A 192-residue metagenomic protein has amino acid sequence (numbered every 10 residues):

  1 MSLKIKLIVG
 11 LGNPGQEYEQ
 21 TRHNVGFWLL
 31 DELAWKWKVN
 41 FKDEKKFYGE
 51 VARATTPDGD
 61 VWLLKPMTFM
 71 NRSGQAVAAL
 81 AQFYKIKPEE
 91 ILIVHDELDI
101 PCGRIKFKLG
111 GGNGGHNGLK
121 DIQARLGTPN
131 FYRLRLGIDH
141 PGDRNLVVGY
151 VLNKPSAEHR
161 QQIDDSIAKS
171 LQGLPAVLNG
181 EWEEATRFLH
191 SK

Functional and structural regions predicted by a protein language model:
M1-G110, K120-L134, P141-L146, Q161-K192: Nucleotide and nucleotide-moiety/phosphate-recognizing core
K106-G112, V151-P155: Short glycine-enriched, charge-decorated loop/helix-capping segments at active-site entrances that position
G115-G118: Hydrophobic alpha-helical segments within soluble ligand-binding/sensing domains
L136-D139, P155: Short, loop-centered acidic/histidine patches that primarily coordinate divalent metals
